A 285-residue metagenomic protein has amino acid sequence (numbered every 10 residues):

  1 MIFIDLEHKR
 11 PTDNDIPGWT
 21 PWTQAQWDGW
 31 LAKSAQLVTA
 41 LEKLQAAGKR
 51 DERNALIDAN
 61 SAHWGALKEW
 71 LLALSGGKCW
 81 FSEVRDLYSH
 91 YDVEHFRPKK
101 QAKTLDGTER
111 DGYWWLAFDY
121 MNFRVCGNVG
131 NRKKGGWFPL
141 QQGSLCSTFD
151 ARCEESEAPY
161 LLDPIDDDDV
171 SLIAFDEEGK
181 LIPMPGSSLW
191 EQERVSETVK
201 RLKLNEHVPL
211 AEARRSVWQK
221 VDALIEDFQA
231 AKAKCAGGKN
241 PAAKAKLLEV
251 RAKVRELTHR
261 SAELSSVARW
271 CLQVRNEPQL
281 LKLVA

Functional and structural regions predicted by a protein language model:
M1-G65, L87, L281-A285: A boundary/linker detector
D5, P183-A285: C-terminal, charged low-complexity interaction regions
A32-K78, A102-A117, M121, S144: Short, charged surface segments at domain edges that flank catalytic/cofactor-binding sites
E69-L72, E83, W115-F118, R152-C153 (+1 more regions): A general structural signal for short secondary-structure junctions and capping/turn motifs
G77, W114, M121-V125, A158 (+1 more regions): Generic beta-strand structural signal
V84-V129, K133-D150: Histidine-centered nuclease catalytic patch
R132-W137, Q141, D167-D168, L202-S216: Acidic, metal/cofactor-coordinating or nucleic-acid-engaging core segments within structured domains
Q141-S188: Long, low-complexity, intrinsically disordered segments enriched in glycines and aromatic residues
